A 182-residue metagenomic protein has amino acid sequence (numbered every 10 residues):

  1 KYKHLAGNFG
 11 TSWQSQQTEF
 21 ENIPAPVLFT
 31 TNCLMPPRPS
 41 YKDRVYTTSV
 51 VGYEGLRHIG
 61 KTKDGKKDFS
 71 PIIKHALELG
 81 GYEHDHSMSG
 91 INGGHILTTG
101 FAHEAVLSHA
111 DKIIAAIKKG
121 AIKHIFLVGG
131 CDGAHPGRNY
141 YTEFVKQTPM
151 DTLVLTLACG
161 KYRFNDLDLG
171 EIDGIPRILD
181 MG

Functional and structural regions predicted by a protein language model:
K1-G182: Metallocofactor- and cofactor-centric catalytic cores in central/energy metabolism, strongly enriched
